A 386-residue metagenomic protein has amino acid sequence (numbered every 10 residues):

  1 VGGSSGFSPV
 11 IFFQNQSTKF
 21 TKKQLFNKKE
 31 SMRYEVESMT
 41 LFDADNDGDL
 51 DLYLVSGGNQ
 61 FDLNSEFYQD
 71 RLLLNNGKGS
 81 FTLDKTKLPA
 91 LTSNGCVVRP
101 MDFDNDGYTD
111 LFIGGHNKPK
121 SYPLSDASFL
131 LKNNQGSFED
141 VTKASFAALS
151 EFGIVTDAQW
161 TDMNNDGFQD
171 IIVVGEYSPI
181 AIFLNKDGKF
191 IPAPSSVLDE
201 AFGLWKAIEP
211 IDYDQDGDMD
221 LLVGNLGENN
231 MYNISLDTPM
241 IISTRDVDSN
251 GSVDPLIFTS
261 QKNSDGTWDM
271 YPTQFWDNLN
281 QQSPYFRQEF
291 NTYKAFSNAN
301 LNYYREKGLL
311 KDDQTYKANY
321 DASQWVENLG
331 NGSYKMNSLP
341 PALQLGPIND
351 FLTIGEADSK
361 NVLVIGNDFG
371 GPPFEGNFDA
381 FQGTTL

Functional and structural regions predicted by a protein language model:
V1-G3, L52-S56, L111-G115, D170-G175 (+3 more regions): Hydrophobic beta-strand segments that make up the repeating blades of beta-propeller and related beta-repeat
G2-S17: Beta-propeller domains
S4-S8, D62-Y68, K120-D126, E176-S178 (+3 more regions): Short, solvent-exposed loop/turn segments at conserved positions within beta-propeller repeat blades
F13-Y34, R71-S93, S125, F129-G153 (+3 more regions): Blade-edge motifs of beta-propeller repeat domains
E35-N46, G95-N105, V155-M163, W205-Q215 (+3 more regions): Beta-propeller blade termini
T40-N75, M101, N105: Hydrophobic or amphipathic alpha-helical targeting/insertion segments
D47, D51, D106, D110 (+5 more regions): Acidic carboxylate motifs that coordinate Ca2+ or other divalent cations, activating on Asp/Glu
S150-M163, F168-Q215, D220-L222: A compositional/structural signature marking long, glycine- and acidic/polar-rich segments with frequent tryptophans
